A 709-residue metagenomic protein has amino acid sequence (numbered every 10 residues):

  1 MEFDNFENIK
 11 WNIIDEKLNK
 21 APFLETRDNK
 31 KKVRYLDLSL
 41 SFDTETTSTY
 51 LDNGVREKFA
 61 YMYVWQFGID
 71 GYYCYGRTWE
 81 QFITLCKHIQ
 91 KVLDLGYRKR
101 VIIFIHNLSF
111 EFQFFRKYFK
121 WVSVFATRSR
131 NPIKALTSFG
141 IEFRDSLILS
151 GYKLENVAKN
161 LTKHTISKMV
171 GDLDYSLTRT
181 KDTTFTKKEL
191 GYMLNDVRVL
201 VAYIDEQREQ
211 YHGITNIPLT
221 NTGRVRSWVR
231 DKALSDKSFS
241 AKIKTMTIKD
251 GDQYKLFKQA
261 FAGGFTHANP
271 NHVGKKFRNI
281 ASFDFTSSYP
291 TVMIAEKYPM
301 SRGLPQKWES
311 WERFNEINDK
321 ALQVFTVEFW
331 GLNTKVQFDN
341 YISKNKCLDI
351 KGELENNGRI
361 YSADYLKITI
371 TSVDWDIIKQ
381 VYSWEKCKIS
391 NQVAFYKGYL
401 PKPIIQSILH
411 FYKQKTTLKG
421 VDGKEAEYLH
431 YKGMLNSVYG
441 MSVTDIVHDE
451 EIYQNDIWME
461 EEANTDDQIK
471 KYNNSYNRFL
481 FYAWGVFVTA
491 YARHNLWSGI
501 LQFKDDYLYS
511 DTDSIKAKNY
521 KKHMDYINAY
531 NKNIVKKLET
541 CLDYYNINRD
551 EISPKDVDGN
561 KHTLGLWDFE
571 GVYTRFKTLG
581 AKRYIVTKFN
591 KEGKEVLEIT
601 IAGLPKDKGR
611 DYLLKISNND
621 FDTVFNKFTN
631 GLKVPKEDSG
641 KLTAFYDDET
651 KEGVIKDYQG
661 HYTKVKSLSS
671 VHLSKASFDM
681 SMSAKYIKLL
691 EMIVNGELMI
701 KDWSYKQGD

Functional and structural regions predicted by a protein language model:
M1-T44: N-terminal accessory regions of nucleic-acid-interacting proteins
Y35-S39, Y50, V55-H106, F112-D709: Conserved acidic
T47: Conserved Rossmann-like nucleotide-cofactor binding loop
